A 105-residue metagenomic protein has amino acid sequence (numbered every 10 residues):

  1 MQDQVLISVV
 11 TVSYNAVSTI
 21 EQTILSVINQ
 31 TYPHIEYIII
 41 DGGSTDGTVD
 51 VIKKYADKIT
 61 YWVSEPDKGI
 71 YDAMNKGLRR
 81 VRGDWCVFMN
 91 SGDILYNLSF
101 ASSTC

Functional and structural regions predicted by a protein language model:
M1-C105: Nucleotide-sugar donor-binding/catalytic module of glycosyltransferases that assemble extracellular/cell-envelope
